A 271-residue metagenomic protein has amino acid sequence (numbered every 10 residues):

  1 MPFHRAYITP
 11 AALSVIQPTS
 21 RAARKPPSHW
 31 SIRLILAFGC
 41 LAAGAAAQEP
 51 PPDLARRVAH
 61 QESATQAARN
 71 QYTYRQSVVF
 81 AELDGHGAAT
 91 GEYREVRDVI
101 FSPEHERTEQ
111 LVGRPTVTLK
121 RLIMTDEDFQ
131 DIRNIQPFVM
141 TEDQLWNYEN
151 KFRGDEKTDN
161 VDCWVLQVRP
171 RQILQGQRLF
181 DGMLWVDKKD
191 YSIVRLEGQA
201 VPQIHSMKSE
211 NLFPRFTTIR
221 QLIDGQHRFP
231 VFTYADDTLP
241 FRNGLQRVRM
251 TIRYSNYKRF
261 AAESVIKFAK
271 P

Functional and structural regions predicted by a protein language model:
M1-W30: N-terminal secretory signal peptides that target proteins for export/translocation
P2-H4, A37, N160: Mature extracytoplasmic/luminal segments of secretory-pathway proteins
R24-P26, A45-P50: Extreme N-terminus of proteins, especially the signal/transit-peptide cleavage junction and the first residues
S31-A42: Bacterial N-terminal signal peptides
A47-D181, K188-V194, Q199-P214, L222-G225 (+2 more regions): Structured extracytoplasmic
